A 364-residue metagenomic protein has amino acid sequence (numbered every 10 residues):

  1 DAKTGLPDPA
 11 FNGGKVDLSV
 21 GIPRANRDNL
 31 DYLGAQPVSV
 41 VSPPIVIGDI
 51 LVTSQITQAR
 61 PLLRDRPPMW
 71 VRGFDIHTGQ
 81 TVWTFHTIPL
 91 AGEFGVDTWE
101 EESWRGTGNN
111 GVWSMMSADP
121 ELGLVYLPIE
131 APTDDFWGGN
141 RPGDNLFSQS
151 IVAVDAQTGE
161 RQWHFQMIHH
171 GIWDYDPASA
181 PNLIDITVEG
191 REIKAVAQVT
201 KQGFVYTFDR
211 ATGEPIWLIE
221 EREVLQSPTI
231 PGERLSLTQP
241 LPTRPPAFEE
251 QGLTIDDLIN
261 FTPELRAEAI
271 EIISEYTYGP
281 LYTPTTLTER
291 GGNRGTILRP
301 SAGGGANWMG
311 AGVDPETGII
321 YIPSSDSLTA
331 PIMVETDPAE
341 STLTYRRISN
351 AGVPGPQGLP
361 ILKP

Functional and structural regions predicted by a protein language model:
D1-P364: Beta-sheet-rich non-transmembrane sensory/scaffold domains
